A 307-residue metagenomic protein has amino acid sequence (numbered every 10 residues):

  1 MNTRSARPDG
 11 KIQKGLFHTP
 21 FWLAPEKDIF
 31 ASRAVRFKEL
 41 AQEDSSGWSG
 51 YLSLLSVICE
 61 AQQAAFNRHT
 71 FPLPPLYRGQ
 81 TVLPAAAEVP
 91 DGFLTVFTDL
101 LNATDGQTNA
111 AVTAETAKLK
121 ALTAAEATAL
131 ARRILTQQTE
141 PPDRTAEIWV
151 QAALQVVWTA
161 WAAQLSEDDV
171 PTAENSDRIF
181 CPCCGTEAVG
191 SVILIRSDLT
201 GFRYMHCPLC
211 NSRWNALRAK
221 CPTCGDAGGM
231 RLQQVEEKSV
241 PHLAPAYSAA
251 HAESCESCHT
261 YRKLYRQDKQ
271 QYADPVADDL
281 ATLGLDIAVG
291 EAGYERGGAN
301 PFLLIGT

Functional and structural regions predicted by a protein language model:
Q13-D169: N-terminal alpha-helical interaction blocks
A121, A146-L154, G190-I195, L303 (+1 more regions): Short N-terminal helix-initiation segments at or just after the protein's N-terminus
A162-V289: Cys/His-clustered metal-coordination modules, chiefly Zn-binding fingers
A277-T307: Hydrophobic, glycine-enriched assembly/anchoring segments
